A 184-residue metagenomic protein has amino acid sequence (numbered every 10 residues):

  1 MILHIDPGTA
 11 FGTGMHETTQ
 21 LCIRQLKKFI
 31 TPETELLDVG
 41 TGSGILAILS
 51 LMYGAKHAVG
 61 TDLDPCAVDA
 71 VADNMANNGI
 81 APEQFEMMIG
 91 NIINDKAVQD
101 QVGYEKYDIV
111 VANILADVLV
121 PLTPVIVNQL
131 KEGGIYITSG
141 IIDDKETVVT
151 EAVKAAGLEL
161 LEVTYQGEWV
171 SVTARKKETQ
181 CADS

Functional and structural regions predicted by a protein language model:
M1, I30-P32, Q101: Short, glycine- and charge-enriched coil/turn segments that flank and shape catalytic ligand pockets
I2-P7: A short, charged helix-loop
T9-I92: Conserved SAM/SAH cofactor-binding pocket of Class I
L63-D183: S-adenosylmethionine
